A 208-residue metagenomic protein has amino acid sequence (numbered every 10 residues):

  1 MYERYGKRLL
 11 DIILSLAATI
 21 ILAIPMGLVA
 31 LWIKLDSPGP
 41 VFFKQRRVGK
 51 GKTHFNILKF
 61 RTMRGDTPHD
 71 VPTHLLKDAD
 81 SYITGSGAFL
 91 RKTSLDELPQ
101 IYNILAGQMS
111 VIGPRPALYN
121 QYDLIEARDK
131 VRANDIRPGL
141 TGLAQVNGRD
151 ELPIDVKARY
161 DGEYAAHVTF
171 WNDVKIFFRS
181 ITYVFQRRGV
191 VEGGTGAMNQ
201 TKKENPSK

Functional and structural regions predicted by a protein language model:
M1-G65, F170, K175-K208: A hydrophobic, helix-centered structural microdomain
E3, T67-G85, F89, R115-Y122: Cytosolic-biased juxtamembrane loops and peripheral soluble domains of multi-pass membrane proteins
R8, R47, T53, K59-M63 (+5 more regions): Short, cationic motifs built from Arg/Lys/His that form the positively charged side of catalytic pockets
P40, Y102-K208: Hydrophobic structural segments characteristic of membrane proteins
F43-Y82, T141-Y160: Short, glycine-rich, amphipathic interfacial segments at transmembrane boundaries or analogous
S81, T93-D96, T169: Residue-level signal for the nucleotide or nucleotide-sugar donor/cofactor binding architecture
S86-T93, G162-A166: Short, well-ordered beta-strand elements within core beta-sheets of diverse protein domains
A88-S110: Short, conserved beta-strand/loop elements in beta-sheet-dominated catalytic cores that frequently flank divalent-metal
